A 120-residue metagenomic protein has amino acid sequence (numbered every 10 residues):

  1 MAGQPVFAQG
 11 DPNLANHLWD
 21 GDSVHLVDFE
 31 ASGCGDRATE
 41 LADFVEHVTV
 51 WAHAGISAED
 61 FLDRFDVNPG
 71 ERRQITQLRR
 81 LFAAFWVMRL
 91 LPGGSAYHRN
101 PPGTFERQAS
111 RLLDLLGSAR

Functional and structural regions predicted by a protein language model:
M1, H53, A109-S110: Active-site catalytic-loop/activation-segment of kinase and kinase-like phosphoryl-transfer enzymes
M1-T39: Active-site acidic catalytic loop and adjacent metal/ATP-binding pocket of ATP-dependent phosphoryl transfer enzymes
A8, R79-R80: Short, conserved alpha-helical segments within structured domains
A38-G70, R80-R99: Active-site activation/catalytic loop segments of kinase-like enzymes and analogous catalytic loops in related
R73-Q77: Residue-level signature of transmembrane alpha-helical entry/exit and packing/kink sites in multi-pass membrane
P101, F105-A109: Alpha-helical repeat scaffolds
S110-R120: Regulatory N- and C-terminal appendages and interdomain linkers associated with kinase/kinase-like NTP transferase
